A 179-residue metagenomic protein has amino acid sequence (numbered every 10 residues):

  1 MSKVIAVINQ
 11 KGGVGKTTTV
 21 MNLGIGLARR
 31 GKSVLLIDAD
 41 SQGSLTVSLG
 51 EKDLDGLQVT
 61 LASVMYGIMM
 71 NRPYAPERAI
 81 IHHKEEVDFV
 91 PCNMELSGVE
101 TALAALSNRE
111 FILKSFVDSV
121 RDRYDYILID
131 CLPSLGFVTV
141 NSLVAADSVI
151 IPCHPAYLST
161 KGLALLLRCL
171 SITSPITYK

Functional and structural regions predicted by a protein language model:
M1-K179: P-loop NTP-binding core
